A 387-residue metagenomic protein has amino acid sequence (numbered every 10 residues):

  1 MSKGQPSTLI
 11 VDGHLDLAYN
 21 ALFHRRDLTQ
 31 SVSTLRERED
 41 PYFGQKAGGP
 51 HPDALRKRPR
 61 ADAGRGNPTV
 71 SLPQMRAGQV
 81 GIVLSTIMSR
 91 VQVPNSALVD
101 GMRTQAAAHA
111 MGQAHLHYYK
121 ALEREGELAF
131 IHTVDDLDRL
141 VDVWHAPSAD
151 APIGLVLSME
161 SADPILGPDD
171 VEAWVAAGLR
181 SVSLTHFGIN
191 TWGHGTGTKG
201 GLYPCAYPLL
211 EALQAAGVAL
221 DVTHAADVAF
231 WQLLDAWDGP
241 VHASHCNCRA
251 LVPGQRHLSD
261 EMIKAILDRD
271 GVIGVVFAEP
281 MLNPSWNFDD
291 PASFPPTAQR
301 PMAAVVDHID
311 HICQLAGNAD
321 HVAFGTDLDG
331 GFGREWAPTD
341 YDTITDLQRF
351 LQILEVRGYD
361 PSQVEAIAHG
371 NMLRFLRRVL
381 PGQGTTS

Functional and structural regions predicted by a protein language model:
M1-P204, P208, P253-S387: N-terminal hydrophobic targeting/anchoring segments and the immediately downstream early-domain regions of hydrolases
I10-L17, A225, A243-C246: Histidine-centered catalytic micro-motifs
K199-H245: Loop-centered beta-sheet repeat module
D227-V228, C248-A250, E279-L282: Short, catalytically relevant binding-site loops at active-site mouths
